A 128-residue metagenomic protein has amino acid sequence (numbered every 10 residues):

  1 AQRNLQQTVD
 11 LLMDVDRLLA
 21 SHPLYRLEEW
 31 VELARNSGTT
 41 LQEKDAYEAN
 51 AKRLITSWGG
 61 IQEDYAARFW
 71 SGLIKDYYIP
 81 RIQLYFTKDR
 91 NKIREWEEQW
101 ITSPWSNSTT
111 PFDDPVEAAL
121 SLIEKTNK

Functional and structural regions predicted by a protein language model:
A1-K128: Catalytic domains of carbohydrate-active enzymes that cleave complex glycans
